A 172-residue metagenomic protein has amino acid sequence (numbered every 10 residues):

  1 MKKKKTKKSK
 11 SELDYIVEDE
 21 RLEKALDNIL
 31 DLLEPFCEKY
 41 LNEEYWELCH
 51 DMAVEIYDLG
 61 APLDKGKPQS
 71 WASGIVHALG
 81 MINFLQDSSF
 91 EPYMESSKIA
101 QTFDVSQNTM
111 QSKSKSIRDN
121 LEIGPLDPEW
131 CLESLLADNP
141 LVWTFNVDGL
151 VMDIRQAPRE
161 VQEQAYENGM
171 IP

Functional and structural regions predicted by a protein language model:
K2-P172: Non-catalytic, interaction-prone regions of core transcription and DNA-replication machinery
